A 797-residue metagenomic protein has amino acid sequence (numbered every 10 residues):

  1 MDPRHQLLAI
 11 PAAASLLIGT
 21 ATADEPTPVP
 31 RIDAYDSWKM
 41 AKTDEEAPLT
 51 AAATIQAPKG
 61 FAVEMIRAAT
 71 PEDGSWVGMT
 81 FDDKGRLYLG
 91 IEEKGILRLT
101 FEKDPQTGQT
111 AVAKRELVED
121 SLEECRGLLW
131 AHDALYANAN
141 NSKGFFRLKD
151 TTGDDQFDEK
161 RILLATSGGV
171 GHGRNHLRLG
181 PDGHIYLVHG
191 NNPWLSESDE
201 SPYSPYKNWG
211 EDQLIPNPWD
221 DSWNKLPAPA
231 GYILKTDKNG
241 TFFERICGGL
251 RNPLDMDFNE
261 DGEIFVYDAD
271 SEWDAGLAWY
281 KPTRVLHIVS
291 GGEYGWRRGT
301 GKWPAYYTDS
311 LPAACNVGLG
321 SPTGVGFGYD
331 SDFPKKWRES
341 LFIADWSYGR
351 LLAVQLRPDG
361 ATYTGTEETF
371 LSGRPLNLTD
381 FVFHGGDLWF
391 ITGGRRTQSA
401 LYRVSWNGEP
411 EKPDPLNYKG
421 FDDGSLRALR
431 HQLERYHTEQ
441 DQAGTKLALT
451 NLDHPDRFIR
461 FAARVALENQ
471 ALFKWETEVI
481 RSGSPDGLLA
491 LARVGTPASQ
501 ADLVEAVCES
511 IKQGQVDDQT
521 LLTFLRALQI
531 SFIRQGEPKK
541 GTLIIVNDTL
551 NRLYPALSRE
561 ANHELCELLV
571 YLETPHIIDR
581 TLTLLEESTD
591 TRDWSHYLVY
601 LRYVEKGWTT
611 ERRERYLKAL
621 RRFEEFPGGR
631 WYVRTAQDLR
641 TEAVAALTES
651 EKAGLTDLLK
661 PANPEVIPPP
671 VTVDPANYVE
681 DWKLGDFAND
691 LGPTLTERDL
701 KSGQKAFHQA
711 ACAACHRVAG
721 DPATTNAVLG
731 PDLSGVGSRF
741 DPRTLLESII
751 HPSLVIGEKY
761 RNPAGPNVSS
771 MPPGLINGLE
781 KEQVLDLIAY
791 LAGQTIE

Functional and structural regions predicted by a protein language model:
M1-I10: Bacterial N-terminal signal peptides that target proteins for export
A9-G19: Bacterial N-terminal signal peptides
D24-R435, A466, P668-P670, G774 (+1 more regions): Beta-propeller domains with acidic blade repeats across secreted/periplasmic ectodomains and cytosolic WD/CNH propellers
I66, L135, I185, Y678-N689 (+1 more regions): C-terminal capping alpha-helices of c-type cytochrome domains
S75, D83, A466, T523 (+4 more regions): Short pre-active-site segment immediately N-terminal to redox-active cysteine/selenocysteine motifs in thiol-based
G393, T397, W406-A706, L729 (+2 more regions): Long, ordered, helix-rich scaffold segments
Q704-D732, R739, H751-P766, G793-E797: Periplasmic/extracellular electron-transfer cofactor-ligation site, primarily the c-type cytochrome heme-c attachment
P742-I750, K781, L785-I788: An amphipathic alpha-helix signature
